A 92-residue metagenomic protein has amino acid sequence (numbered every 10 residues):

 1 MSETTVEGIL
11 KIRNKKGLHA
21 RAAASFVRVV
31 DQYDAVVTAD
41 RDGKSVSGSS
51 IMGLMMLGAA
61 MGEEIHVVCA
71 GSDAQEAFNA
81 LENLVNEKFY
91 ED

Functional and structural regions predicted by a protein language model:
S2-T4, G58-A59: Solvent-exposed alpha-helices and their adjacent loops that cap or buttress functional pockets in soluble metabolic
E3-I9, E64-H66: Intrinsic-disorder/low-complexity, polar/charged segments enriched in Ser/Thr/Lys/Arg/Asp/Glu/Gln
K11-M61, V68: Compact, glycine-rich, soluble single-domain proteins
A60-D92: C-terminal structural segments of small proteins and small subunits
